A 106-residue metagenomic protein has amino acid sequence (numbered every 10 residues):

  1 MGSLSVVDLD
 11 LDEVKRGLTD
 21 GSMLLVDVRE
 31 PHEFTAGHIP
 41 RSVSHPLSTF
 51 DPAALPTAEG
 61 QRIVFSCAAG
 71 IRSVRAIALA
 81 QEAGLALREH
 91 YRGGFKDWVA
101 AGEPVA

Functional and structural regions predicted by a protein language model:
M1-L24, E30-R62, I71-A106: Rhodanese-like catalytic fold shared by cysteine-dependent sulfurtransferases and DSP/PTP-type phosphatases
S66: Short, surface-exposed ligand- or partner-binding patches at beta-edge/loop junctions that are enriched in aromatics
